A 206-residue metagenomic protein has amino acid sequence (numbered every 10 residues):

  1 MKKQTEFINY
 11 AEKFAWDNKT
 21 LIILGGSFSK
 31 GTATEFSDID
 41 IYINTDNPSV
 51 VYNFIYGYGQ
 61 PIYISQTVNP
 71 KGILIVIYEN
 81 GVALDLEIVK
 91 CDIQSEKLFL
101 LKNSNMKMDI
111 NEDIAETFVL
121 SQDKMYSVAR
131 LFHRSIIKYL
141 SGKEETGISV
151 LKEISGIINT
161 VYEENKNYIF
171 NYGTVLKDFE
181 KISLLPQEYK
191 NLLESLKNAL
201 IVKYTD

Functional and structural regions predicted by a protein language model:
M1-N18, I23-F36, I43-I88: Metal-dependent nucleotidyltransferase catalytic core
T32, I43-T45, N105-K107, G156 (+2 more regions): Short, surface-exposed, charged/polar-biased interaction segments
S37-D40, L185-P186: A diffuse structural propensity rather than consistent per-protein peaks
I41, S49, N69-P70, L101-S104 (+1 more regions): Short, charged/polar low-complexity linear motifs in solvent-exposed/disordered segments
S49-Q60, I93-N105, N171-I182, L193-V202: Short, surface-exposed, charge-dense and proline/glycine-enriched linear segments
F54-I157: Conserved NTP/Mg2+-binding pocket subregion across the NTase superfamily
I114-D206: Conserved nucleotidyltransferase catalytic core and NTase-mimicking acidic/glycine-rich helix/loop elements in nucleic
